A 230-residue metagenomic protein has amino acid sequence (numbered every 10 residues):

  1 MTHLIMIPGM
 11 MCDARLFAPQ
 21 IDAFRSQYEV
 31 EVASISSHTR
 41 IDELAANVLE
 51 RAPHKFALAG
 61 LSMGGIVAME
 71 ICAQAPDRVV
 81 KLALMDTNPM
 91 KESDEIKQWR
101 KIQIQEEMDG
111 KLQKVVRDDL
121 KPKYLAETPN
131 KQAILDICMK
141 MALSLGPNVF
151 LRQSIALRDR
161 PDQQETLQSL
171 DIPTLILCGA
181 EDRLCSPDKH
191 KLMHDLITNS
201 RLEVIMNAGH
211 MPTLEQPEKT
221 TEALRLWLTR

Functional and structural regions predicted by a protein language model:
M10, A180-D182, N207-G209: Acidic beta-to-alpha connecting loop that harbors the catalytic carboxylate
M10-A59, E222: Active-site loop/oxyanion-hole signature of alpha/beta-hydrolase fold enzymes
G60-G64, A68: Gly/Ala-rich beta-loop-alpha elbow adjacent to hydrolase catalytic centers
A73-Q74, R78-Q113: Flexible "cap/lid" loop of the alpha/beta hydrolase fold
E92-E95, K111-Q168: Conserved alpha/beta-hydrolase catalytic His-Asp/Glu region
L170, I176-C178, D182: Short beta-strand/loop motif that positions the catalytic acidic residue of the alpha/beta-hydrolase fold
I172, S186-D195: Short alpha-helix in the alpha/beta-hydrolase fold that links the catalytic acid
A208-T221: Catalytic histidine-centered segment of alpha/beta-hydrolase-like enzymes
